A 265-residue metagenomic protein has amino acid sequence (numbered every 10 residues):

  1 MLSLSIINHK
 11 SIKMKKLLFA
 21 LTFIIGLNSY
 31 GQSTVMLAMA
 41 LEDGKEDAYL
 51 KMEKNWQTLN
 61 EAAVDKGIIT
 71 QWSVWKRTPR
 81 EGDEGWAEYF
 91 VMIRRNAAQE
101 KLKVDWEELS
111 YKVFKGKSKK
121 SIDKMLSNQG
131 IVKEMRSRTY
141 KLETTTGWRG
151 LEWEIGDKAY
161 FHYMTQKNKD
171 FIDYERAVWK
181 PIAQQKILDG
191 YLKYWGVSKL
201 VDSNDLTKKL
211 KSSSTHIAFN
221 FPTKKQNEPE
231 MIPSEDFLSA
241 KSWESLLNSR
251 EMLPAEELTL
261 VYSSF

Functional and structural regions predicted by a protein language model:
M1-T34: Bacterial Sec-dependent N-terminal signal peptides
G31-G116, S121-F265: Short S/T/G/P-rich N-terminal loop/turn motif that feeds into the first structured element of a domain
